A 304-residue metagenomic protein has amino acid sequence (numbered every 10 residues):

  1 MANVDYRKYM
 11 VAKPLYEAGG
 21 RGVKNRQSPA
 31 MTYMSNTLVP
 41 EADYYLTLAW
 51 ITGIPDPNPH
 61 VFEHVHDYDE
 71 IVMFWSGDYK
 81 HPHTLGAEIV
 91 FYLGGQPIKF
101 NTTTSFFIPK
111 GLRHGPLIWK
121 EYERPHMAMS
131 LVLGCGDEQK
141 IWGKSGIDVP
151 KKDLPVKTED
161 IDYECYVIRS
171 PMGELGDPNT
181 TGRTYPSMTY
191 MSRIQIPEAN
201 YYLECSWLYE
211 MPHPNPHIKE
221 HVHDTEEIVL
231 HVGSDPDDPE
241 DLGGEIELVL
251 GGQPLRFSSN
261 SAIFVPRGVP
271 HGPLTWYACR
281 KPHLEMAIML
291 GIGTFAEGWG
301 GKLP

Functional and structural regions predicted by a protein language model:
M1-G19, L117-E174, L274-P304: Double-stranded beta-helix
R26-E70, T181-E227: A short glycine-rich, His/Asp/Glu-containing loop-to-beta-strand
E63-H64, E88-V90, K144-P150, E220-H221 (+2 more regions): Short intrinsically disordered coil segments
Y68-V72, G86-E88, H126-A128, N200 (+3 more regions): Extracellular structured ligand-interaction cores
F74-N101, Q139-W142, H231-S258, G298-W299: A short beta-strand-loop-beta hairpin characteristic of the jelly-roll/cupin
L93-K120, G252-Y277: Conserved metal-binding segment of the jelly-roll/cupin
I98-F100, S170, L175-D177, R193 (+2 more regions): Solvent-exposed interaction surfaces and binding hotspots enriched for charged
